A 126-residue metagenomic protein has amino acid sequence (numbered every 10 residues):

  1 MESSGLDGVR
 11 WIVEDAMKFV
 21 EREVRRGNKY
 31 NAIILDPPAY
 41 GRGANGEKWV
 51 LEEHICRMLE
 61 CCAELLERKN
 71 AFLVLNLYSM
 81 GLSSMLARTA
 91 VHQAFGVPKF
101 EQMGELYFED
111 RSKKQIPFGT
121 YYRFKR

Functional and structural regions predicted by a protein language model:
M1-I34: S-adenosyl-L-methionine
S3-D7, E67-R68, R126: Secondary-structure boundary elements
V13, Y30-C61: Mobile active-site "lid"/loop adjacent to the S-adenosyl-L-methionine
M17-K18, A39-Y40, S79: Short, glycine/acidic-enriched loop or turn micro-motifs at the edges of active sites
R22-V24, A44-G46, M85-L86: Short, well-ordered secondary-structure micro-motifs
C56, E60-A63, T89, T120: A generic structural signal for well-ordered alpha-helical surface patches
C61, L66-L73: Short glycine-dipeptide loop
N70-R126: C-terminal catalytic and target-recognition region of SAM-dependent MTase-like enzymes, primarily methyltransferases
